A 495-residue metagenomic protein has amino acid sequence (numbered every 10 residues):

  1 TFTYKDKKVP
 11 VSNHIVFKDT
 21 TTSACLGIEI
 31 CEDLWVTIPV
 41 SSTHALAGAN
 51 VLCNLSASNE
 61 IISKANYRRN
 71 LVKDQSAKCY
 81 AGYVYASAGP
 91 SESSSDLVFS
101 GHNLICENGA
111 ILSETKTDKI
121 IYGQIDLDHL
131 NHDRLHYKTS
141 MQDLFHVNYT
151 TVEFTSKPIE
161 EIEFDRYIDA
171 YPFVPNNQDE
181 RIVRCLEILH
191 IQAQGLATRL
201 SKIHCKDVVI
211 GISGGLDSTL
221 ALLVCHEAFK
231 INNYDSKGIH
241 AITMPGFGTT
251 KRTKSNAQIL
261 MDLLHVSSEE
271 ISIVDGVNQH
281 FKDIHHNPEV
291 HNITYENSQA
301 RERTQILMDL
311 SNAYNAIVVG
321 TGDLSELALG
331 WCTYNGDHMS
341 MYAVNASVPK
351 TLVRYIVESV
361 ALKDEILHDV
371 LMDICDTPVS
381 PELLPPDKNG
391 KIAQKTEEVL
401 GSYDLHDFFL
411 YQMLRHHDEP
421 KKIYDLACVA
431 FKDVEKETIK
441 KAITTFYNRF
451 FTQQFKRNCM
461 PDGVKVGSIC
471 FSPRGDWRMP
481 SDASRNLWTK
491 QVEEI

Functional and structural regions predicted by a protein language model:
T1-A47, A65-N70, F99, D118 (+2 more regions): Active-site catalytic loop in hydrolytic enzyme cores
T20-C25, C79-A81, S93, E114 (+2 more regions): ATP/NTP-dependent adenylation/nucleotidyl-transfer catalytic domains that generate, transfer, or process NMP-activated
I30-V36, S56-I61, L327, W331-Y334: Glycine-rich phosphate/pyrophosphate-binding beta-alpha loops
E32, G89, P245-F247: Residue-level signal for short, function-critical loop segments
W35-I121: CN hydrolase (nitrilase-like) catalytic-core segments centered on the catalytic cysteine and neighboring Lys/Glu
G123-D126: Short, surface-exposed tryptophan/glycine-enriched loops that mediate extracellular molecular recognition
